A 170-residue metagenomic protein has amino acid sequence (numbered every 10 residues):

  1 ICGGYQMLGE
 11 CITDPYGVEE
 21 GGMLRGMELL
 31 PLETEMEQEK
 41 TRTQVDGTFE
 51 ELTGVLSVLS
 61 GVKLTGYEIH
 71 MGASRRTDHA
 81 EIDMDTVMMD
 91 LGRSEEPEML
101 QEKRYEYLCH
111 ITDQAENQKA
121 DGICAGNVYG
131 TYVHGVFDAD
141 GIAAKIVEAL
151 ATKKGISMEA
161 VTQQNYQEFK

Functional and structural regions predicted by a protein language model:
I1, I69, V133: Single, functionally critical "micro-switch" positions that shape active/binding sites and transmembrane helices
I1-T65: Cysteine-nucleophile active-site neighborhood
Y5, T34, M71-A73, G135-F137: Glycine-rich beta-alpha junction loops
I12, T34, R76, L150-K154: Conserved NTP-handling cores and scaffolds of large molecular machines
E28, Y67, Y129-T131: Hydrophobic/aromatic beta-strand patches that form the interior of the parallel beta-sheet core in alpha/beta enzyme
L52-G126: Catalytic beta-strand/loop cores that center a nucleophilic Ser/Cys/Thr and support acyl-enzyme chemistry
R93-E96, K119-K170: Acyltransferase
